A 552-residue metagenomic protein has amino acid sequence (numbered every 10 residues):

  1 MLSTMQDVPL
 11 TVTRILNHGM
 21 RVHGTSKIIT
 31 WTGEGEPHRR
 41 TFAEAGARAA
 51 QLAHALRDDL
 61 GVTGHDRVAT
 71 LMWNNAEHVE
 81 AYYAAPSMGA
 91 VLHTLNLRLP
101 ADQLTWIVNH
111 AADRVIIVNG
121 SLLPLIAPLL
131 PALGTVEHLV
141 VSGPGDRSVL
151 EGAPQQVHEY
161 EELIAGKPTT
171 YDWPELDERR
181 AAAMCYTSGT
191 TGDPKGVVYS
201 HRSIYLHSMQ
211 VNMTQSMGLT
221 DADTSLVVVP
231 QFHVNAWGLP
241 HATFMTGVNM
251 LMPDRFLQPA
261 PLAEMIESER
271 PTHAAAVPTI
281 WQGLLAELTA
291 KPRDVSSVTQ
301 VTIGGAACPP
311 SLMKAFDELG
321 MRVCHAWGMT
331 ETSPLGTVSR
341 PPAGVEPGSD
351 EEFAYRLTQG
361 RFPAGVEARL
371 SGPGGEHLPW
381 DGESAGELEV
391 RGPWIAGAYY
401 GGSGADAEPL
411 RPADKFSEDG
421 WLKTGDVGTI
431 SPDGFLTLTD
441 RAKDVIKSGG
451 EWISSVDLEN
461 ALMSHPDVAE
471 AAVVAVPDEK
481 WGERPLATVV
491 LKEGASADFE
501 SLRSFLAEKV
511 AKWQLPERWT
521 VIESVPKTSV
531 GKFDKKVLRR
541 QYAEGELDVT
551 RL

Functional and structural regions predicted by a protein language model:
R14-N17, D58, S87-A165, D172 (+3 more regions): Structural core segment of the AMP-binding/adenylate-forming
I28-N75, V79-Y83, P100-V108, E159-E162: Conserved AMP-binding/adenylate-forming core of the ANL superfamily
W31-T32, M72-W73, A90-V108, G120-L125 (+2 more regions): ATP-dependent adenylate-forming carboxylate-activation enzymes
D59-T63, K167-R180, M184-L226, G238 (+3 more regions): Conserved adenylate-forming
M88, Y205-T224, V234-T272, E287-L288: Conserved AMP-binding/adenylation subdomain of ANL enzymes
L99, T105-W106, I116-G120, A274 (+7 more regions): AMP-binding/adenylate-forming catalytic core of the ANL superfamily
E161, P271-A276, L285-A354, E367 (+1 more regions): Gly/Ser/Thr-rich phosphate-binding loop
R361-G365, P373-K415, E451-I453: Conserved ATP/PPi-binding loop(s) of AMP-dependent carboxylate-activating enzymes
